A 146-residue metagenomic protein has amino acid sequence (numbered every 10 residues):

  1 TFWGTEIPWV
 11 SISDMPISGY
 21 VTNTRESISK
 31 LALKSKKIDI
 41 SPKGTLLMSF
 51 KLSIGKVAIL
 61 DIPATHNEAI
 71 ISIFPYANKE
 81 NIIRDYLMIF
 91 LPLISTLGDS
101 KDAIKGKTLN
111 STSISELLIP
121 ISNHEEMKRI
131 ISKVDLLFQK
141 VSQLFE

Functional and structural regions predicted by a protein language model:
T1-A32: DNA target-recognition patches
W3-E6, I40-G44: Short, well-ordered loop/turn elements at secondary-structure boundaries
D14, L91, I131-D135: Generic short alpha-helical hydrophobic face used as a protein-protein interaction/packing hotspot
M15-E26, K37-K43, I59-P120, K140: Basic, amphipathic alpha-helical recognition segments used for DNA target recognition
M48-S49: A generic structural signal for residues embedded in beta-strands
S53-K56: Short, charged beta-turn/beta-strand-edge "cap" motif at the junction between a beta-strand and an adjacent loop
E116, N123-E146: Amphipathic alpha-helical segments with low aromatic content
